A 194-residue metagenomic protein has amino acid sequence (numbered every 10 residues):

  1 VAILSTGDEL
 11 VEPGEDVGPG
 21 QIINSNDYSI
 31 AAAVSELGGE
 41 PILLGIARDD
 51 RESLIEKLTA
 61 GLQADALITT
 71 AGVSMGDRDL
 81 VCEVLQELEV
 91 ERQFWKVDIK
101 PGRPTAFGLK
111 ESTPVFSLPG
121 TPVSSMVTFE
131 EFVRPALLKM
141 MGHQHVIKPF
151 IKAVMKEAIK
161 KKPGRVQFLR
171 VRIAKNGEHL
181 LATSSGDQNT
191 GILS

Functional and structural regions predicted by a protein language model:
V1-E56, A60: Glycine-rich phosphate/diphosphate-binding loop of Rossmann-like nucleotide-binding domains
T6-G7, A66-V81, E91, P119-G120: Glycine-rich beta-strand-to-loop/alpha-helix junction loops that act as flexible
P13-G20, S74-C82: Glycine/threonine-rich flexible loop motifs
N26, A33-V34, A66, E83-L88 (+1 more regions): N-terminal intrinsically disordered, low-complexity, charge/repeat-rich segments that act as generic
I42-G45, T69-T70, F116-S117: Short catalytic-loop micro-motif centered on adjacent basic/acidic residues
A47-L58, M75-K96, P104: Short catalytic-site patches enriched in acidic/histidine residues that coordinate or position cofactors/metals
A60, D65-A66: Short, Asp-centered acidic motifs that coordinate Mg2+ and/or phosphate in catalytic or ligand-binding sites
V84-S194: Flexible glycine/proline-rich
